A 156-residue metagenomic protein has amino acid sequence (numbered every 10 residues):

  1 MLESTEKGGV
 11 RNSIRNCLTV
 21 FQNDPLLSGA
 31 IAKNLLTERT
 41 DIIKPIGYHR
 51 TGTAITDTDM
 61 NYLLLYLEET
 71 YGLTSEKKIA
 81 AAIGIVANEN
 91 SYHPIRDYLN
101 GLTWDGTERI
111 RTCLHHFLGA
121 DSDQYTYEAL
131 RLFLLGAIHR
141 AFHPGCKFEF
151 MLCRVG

Functional and structural regions predicted by a protein language model:
M1-R109, Q124-E128: N-terminal nucleic-acid engagement/recognition segments and initiation subdomains in replication, restriction
I85-N88, G119, G145: Short, charge-rich binding segments
L99, T103-G106, L114-L118, I138: Generic hydrophobic/packing signal
R111-T126, F150: Short acidic, glycine/Ser/Thr-rich loop/turn "cap" segments at secondary-structure junctions
D121-A141: N-terminal pre-Walker A segment at the start of P-loop NTPase domains
R140-E149: Phosphate-binding P-loop
L152-R154: Hydrophobic anchor at the beta1->P-loop junction of P-loop NTPases
